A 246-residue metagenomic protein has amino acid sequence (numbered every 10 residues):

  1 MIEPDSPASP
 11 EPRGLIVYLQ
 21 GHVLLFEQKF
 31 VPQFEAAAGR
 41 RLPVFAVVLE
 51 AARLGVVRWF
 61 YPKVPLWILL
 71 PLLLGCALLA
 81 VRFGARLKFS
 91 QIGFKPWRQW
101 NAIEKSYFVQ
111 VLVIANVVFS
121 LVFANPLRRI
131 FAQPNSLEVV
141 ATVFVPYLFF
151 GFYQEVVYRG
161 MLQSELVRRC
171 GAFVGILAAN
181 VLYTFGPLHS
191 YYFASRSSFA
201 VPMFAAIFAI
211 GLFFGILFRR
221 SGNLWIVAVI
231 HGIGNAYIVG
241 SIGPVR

Functional and structural regions predicted by a protein language model:
M1-G93, A236-R246: N-terminal, membrane-interfacial amphipathic/helix-forming hydrophobic leader that caps and precedes the first
E3, P7-S9, W59-W67, L87-Y153 (+2 more regions): Juxtamembrane helix-loop-helix connectors linking adjacent transmembrane helices in multi-pass membrane enzymes
D5, S9-E11, V56, N116 (+3 more regions): A ubiquitous, low-specificity "background" feature that marks scattered single residues across proteins without
Y18, L25, L137-R246: Transmembrane helix-loop-helix hairpins at the membrane interface of multi-pass integral membrane proteins
A37-L54, Y107-N116, I176-L182: Alpha-helical transmembrane segments
R41-A46, R58-F60, L127-Q133, A179-F185: Short, functional N-terminal and low-complexity linear motifs
G84, K95, I216-R219: Structural motif
